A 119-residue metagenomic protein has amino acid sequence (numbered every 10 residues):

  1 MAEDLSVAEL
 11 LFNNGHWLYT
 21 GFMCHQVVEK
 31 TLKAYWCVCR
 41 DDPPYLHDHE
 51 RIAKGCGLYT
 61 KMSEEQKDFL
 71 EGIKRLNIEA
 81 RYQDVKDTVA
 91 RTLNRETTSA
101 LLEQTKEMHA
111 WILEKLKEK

Functional and structural regions predicted by a protein language model:
M1-K119: Terminal alpha-helical segments
